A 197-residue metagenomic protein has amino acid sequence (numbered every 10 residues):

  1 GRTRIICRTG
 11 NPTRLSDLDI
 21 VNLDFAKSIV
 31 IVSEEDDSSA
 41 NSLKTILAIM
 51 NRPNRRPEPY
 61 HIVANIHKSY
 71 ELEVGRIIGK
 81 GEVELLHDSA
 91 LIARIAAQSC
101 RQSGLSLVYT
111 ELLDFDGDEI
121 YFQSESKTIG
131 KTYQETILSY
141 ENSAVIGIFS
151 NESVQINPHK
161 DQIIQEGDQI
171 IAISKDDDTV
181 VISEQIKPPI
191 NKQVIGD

Functional and structural regions predicted by a protein language model:
G1-D197: Cytosolic regulatory regions of ion transport systems
